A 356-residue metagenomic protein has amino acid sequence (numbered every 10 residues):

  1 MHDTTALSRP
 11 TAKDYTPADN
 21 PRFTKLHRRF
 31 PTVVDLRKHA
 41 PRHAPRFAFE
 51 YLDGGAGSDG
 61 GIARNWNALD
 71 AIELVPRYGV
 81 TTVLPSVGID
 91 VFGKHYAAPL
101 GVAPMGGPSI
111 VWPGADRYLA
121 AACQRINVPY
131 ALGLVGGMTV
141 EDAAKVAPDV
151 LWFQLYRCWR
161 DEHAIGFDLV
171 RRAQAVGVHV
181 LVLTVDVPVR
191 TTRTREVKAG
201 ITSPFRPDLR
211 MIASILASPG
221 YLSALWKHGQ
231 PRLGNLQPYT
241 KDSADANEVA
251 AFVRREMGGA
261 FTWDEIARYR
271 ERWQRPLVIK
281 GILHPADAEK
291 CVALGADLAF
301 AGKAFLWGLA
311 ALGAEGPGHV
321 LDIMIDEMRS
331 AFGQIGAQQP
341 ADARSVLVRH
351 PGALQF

Functional and structural regions predicted by a protein language model:
H2-G93, I201-F261, A343, V348-F356: An N-cap/entry alpha-helix motif that binds or orients negatively charged groups
P45, E162, L312-G313: Glycine-centered helix-coil hinge/cap
N65, L309-M328: C-terminal helical cap(s) of enzyme catalytic domains, especially alpha/beta-barrels
Y96-V135: Glycine-rich active-site/cofactor-binding loop and its immediate structural neighborhood
L100-A103, Y130-L132, L151-L155, L181 (+2 more regions): Hydrophobic faces of well-ordered beta-strands that scaffold small-molecule active sites in alpha/beta enzyme cores
G107, A120-A121, K145-V146, R160-W307: Alpha/beta enzyme core
Q124-G166: A gly/proline- and charged-residue-enriched helix-loop-helix capping module
M324-A341: N-terminal pre-core extensions flanking Radical SAM catalytic domains
